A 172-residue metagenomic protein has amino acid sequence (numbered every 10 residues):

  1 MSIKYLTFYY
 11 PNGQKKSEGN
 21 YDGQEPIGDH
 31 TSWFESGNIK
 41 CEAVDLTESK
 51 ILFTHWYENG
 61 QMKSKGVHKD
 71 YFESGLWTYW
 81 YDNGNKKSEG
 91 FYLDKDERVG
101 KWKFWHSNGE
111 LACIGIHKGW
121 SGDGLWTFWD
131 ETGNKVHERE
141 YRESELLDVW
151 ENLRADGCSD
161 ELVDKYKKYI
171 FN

Functional and structural regions predicted by a protein language model:
M1-N172: Glycine/tyrosine- and acidic-biased, solvent-exposed loop/turn segments at the edges of beta-strands
